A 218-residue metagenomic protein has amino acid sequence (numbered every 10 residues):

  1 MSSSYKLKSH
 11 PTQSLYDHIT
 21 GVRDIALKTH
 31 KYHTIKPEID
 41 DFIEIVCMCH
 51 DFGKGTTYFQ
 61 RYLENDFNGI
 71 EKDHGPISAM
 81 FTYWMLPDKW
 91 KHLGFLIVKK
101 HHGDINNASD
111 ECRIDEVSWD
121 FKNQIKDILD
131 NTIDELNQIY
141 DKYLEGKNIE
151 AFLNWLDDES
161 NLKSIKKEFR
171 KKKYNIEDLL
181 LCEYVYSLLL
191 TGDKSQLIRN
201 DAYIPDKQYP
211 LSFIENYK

Functional and structural regions predicted by a protein language model:
S3-P11, L15-Y217: Accessory nucleic-acid engagement/destabilization modules that flank
